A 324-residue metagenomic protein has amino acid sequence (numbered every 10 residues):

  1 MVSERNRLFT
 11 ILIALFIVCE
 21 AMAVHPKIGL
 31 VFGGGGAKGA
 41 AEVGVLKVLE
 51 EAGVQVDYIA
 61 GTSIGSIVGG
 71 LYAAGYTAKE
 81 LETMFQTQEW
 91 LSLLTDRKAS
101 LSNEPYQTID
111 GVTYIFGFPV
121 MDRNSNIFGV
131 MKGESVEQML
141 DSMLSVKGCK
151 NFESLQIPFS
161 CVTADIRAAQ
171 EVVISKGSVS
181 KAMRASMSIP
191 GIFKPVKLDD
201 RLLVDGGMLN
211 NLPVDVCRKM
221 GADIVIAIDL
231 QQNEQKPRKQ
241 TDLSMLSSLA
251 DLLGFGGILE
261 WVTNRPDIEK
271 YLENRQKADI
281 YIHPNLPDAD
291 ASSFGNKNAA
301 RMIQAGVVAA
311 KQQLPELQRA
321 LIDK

Functional and structural regions predicted by a protein language model:
M1-F9: Bacterial N-terminal signal peptides that target proteins for export
T10-E20: Bacterial N-terminal signal peptides
M22-T62, G70-K324: Patatin-like phospholipase
